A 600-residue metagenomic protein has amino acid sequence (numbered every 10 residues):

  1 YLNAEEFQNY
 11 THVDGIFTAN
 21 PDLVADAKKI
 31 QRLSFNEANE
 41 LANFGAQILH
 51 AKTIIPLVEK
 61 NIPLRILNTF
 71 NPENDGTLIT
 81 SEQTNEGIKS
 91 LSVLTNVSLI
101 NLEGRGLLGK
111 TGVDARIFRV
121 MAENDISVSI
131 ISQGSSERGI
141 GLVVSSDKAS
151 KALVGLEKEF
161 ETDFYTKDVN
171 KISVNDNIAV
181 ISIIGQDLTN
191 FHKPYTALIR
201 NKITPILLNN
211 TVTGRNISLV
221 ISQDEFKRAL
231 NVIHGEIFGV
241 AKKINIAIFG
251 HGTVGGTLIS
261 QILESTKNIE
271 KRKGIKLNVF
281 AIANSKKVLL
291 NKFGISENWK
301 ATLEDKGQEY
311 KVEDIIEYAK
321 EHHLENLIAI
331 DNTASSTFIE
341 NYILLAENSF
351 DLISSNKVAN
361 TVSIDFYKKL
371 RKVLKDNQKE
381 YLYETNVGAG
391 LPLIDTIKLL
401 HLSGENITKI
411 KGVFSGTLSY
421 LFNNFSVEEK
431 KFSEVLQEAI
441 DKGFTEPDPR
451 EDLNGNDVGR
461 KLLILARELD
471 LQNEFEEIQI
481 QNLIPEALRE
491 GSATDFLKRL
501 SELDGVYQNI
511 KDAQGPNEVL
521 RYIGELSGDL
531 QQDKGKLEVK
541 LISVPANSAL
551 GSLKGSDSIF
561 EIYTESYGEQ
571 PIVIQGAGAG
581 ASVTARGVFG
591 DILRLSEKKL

Functional and structural regions predicted by a protein language model:
Y1-G239: C-terminal catalytic "cap/lid" subdomain
E6-T11, H50, R65-N68, I130 (+7 more regions): General beta-strand structural signal in soluble alpha/beta enzymes
T11-V13, T18-V24, K28-K29, A51-T53 (+10 more regions): Short acidic, glycine/serine/threonine-rich loops at helix termini
N245-H251, G255-E347: N-terminal glycine-/serine-/threonine-rich beta1-alpha1-beta2 phosphate-ribose binding loop of Rossmann-like
S335-E347, K357-E384, A389-I397: Rossmann-fold NAD(P)-binding glycine/threonine-rich loop
Q378, L382-K442, D452-N456, I464: Rossmann-like NAD(P)H-binding beta-loop-alpha module
K409-K411, S419-F422, S426, E438 (+2 more regions): Catalytic, metal-anchored helix/loop core of enzyme active sites in primary metabolism
N424-S426, K430-S552: Substrate-binding/catalytic subdomain of NAD(P)-dependent oxidoreductase enzymes
